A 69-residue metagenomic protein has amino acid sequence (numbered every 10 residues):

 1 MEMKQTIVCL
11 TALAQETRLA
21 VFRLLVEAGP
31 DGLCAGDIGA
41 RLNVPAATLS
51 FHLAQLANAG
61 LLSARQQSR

Functional and structural regions predicted by a protein language model:
K4, C9-T48, R69: N-terminal helix-turn-helix DNA-binding core of bacterial DNA-binding proteins
A40, A57-N58: Alpha-helical residues within the helix-turn-helix
L53-A54: Short, hydrophobic-biased segments on the C-terminal half of alpha helices that form "recognition helices"
N58-S68: Beta-hairpin "wing" of winged helix-turn-helix
